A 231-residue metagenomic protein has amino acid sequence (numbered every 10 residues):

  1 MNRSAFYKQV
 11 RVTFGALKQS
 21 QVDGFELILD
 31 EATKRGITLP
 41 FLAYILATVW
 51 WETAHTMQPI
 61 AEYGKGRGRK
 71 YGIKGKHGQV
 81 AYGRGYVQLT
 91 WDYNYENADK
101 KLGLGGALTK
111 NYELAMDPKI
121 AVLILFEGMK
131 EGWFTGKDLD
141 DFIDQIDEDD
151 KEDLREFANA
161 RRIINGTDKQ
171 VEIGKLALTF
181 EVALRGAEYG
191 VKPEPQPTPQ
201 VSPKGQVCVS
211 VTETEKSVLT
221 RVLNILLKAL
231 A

Functional and structural regions predicted by a protein language model:
M1-L27, A32, A43-E131: Peptidoglycan-targeting cell-wall enzymes and recognition modules
M1-L42, K74, K100, D150-A158 (+1 more regions): Extracellular cell-wall/glycan-interacting regions and their flexible linkers
K34-I45, Q58-E62, G136-E152: Surface-exposed patches in mature extracellular/periplasmic domains of secreted proteins
T38, A54-H55, Y95, F134-T135 (+2 more regions): A general structural signal for well-ordered secondary-structure junctions
G83, K119-F126, G136, D140 (+2 more regions): Short amphipathic alpha-helical surface patches that serve as generic macromolecular interface elements
Y93, M129-W133, D168, L184 (+1 more regions): Short, well-ordered alpha-helical segments in soluble proteins
E96-L108, M129-R155, V171: Substrate-binding/catalytic groove segments of enzymes that remodel or degrade extracellular structural polymers
